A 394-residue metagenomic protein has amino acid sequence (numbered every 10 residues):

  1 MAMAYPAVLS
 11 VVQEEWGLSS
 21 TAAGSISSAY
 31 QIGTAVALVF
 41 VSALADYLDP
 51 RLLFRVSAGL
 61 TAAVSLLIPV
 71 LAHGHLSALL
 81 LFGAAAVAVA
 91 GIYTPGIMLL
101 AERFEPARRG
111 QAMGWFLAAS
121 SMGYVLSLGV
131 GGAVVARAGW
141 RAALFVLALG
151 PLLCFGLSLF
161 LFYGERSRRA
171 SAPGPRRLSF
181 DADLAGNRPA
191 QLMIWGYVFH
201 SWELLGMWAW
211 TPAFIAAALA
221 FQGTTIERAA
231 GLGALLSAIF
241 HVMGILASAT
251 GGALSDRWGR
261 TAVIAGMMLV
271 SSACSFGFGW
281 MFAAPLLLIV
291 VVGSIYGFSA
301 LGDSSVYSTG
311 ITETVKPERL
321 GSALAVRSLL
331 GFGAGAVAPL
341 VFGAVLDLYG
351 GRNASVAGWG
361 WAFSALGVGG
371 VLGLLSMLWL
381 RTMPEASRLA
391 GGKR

Functional and structural regions predicted by a protein language model:
M3, Q31-V39, Y124-V125, H241-A249 (+1 more regions): Residue-level signature of mid-helix packing/kink "hotspots" within the transmembrane helices of 12-pass Major
Y5-P6, A190-H241, A338: Extracytoplasmic gate region of multi-pass secondary transporters
V36-G74, S255: Conserved MFS/SLC helix-loop-helix module at the cytosolic interface between two early adjacent transmembrane helices
L53-L66, A262-F276: Structural signature of the two symmetry-related core transmembrane helices
S77-G91, L287-G302: Hydrophobic core of transmembrane alpha-helices in multi-pass small-molecule transporters, especially MFS/SLC-type
L81-A119: Cytoplasmic helix-loop-helix junction between adjacent transmembrane helices in 12-TM secondary transporters
F116-F162: Helix-loop-helix hairpin linking two adjacent transmembrane segments in secondary transporters
E165-W195: Juxtamembrane intracellular "pre-TM" segments in multi-pass secondary transporters
